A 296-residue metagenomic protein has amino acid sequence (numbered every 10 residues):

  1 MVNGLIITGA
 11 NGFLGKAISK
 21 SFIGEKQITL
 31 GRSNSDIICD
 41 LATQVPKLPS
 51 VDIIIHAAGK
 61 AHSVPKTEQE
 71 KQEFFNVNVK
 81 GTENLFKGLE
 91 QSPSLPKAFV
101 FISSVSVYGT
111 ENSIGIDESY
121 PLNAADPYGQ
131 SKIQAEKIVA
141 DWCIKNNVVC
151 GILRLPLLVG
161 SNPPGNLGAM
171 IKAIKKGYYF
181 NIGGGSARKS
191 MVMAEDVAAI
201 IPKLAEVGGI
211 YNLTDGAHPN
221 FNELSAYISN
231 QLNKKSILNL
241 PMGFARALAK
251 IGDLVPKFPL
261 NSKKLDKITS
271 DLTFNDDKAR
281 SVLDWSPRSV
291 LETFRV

Functional and structural regions predicted by a protein language model:
G4-G24: N-terminal Rossmann NAD(P)H-binding glycine-rich loop of SDR-like oxidoreductase domains
Q27-Q44: Adenosine-cofactor binding site in Rossmann-like domains, unifying the SAM/SAH pocket of S-adenosylmethionine-dependent
L41-K80, N84: NAD(P)H-binding glycine-rich loop region in Rossmannoid oxidoreductase-like domains and their noncatalytic homologs
N76, T110-L158: Catalytic helix-loop patch of NAD(P)-dependent Rossmann-fold dehydrogenases
N84-P127: Conserved Rossmann-fold NAD(P)-dependent oxidoreductase catalytic core, especially the SDR/UDP-sugar
P163-A169, G183-G208, N212: Substrate-positioning beta->alpha
A194, A226, A249-S286: Conserved C-terminal active-site "lid" loop/helix of NAD(P)H-dependent oxidoreductases that clamps the redox cofactor
K203-L260, S289, R295-V296: Mid/C-terminal beta-alpha module of Rossmann-like enzyme folds, strongest in SDR-family dehydrogenases/epimerases
